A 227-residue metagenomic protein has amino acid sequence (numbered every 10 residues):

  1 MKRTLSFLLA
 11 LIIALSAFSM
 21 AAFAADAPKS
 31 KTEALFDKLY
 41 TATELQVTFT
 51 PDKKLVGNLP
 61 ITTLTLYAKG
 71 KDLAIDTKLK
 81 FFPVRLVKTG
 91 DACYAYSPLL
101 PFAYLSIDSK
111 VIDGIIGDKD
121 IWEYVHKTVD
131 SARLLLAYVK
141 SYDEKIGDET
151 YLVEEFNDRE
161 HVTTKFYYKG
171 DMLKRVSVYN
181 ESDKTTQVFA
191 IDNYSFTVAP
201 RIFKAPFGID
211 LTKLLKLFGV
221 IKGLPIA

Functional and structural regions predicted by a protein language model:
M1-L9: Positively charged n-region of N-terminal signal peptides that target proteins for export
S16-D72, Y142-I146, F196-A227: N-terminal leader/targeting segments and the immediate start of mature chains
L55-L59, L100-P101, G147, D183-T185: Short, solvent-exposed loop/turn segments that connect beta-strands within catalytic domains and beta-strand-rich
N58-T62, V84-K88, E160: Amphipathic hydrophobic-ligand
T65-Y124, D183-V188: An acidic-aromatic
A74-R85, Y94, Y142-L214: Gly/Pro-enriched, hydrophobic low-complexity segments that function as extracytoplasmic propeptides/linkers
K127-Y142: A short, amphipathic edge element
